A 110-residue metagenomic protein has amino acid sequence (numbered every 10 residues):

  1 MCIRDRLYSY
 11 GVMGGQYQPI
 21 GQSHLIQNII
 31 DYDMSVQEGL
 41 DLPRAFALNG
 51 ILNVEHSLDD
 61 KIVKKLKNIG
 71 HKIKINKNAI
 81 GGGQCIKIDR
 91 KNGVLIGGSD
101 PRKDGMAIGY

Functional and structural regions predicted by a protein language model:
M1: Sequence context surrounding c-type heme c attachment/ligation sites in exported
R4-N76: Proteins synthesized as precursors that undergo proteolytic processing into mature forms
M34-S35, I51, K61-Y110: Terminal-appendage/accessory-domain detector
